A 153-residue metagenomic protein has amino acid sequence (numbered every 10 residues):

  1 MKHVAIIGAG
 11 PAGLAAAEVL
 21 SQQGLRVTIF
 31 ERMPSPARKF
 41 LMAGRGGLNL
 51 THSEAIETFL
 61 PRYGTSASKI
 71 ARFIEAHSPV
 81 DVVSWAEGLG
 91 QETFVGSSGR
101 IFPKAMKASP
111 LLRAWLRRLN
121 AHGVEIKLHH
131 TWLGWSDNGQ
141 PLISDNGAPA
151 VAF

Functional and structural regions predicted by a protein language model:
M1-K2: A short, basic/flexible loop-to-alpha-helix module at the beginning of a structural domain
A5-I7, S21-R45: Glycine-rich FAD pyrophosphate-binding loop
G10: Glycine-rich NAD(P) Rossmann-fold beta1-alpha1 loop
G13: N-terminal Rossmann-fold NAD(P) dinucleotide-binding loop
S35-E125, H130: Conserved N-terminal/central alpha/beta ligand/cofactor-binding core
L128-Q140: A conserved short coil-to-beta-strand element within the FAD-binding core of flavoproteins
N146-F153: Core beta-strand elements of the Rossmann-like FAD/NAD(P) dinucleotide-binding domain in flavoenzyme oxidoreductases
